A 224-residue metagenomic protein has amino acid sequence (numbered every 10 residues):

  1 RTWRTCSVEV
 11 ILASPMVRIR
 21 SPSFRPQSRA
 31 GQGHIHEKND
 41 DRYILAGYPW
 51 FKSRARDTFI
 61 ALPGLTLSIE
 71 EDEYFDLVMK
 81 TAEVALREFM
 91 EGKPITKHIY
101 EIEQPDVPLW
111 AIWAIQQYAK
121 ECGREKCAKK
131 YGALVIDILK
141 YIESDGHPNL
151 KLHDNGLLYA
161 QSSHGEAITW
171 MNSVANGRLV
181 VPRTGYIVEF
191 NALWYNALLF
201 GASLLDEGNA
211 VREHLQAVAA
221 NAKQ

Functional and structural regions predicted by a protein language model:
R1-Q224: Acidic, mature catalytic/reactive cores of soluble proteins
